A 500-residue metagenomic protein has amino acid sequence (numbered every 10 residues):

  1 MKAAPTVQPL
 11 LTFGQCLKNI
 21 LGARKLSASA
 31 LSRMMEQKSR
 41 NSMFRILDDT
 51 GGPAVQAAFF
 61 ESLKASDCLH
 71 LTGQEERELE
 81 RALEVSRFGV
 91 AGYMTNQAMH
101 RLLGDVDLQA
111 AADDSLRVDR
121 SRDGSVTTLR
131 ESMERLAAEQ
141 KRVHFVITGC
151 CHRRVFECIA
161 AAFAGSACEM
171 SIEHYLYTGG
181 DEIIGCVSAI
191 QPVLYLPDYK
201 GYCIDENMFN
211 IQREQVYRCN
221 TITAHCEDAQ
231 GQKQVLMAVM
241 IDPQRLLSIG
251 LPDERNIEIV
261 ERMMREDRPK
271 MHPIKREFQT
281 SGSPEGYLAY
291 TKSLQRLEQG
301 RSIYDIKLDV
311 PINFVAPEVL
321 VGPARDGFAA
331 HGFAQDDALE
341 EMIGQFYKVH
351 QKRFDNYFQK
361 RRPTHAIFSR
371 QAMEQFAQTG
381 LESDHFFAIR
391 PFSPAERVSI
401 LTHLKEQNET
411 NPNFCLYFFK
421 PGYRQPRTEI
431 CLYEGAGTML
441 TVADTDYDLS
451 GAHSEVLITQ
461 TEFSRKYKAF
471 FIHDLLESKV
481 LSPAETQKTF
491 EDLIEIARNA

Functional and structural regions predicted by a protein language model:
M1-L10, V55-L116: Short amphipathic recognition helices of helix-turn-helix/homeodomain-type DNA-binding modules
M1-M34: A short, Lys/Arg-rich alpha-helix, primarily the initiator
V7, K38, M43, A111 (+1 more regions): Extended non-catalytic scaffold regions that mediate assembly and binding in large macromolecular machines
A30-E36, L63-C68: DNA-recognition alpha helix
E36-V55, E80-E84: Recognition helix of helix-turn-helix/homeodomain-like DNA-binding domains that insert into the DNA major groove
N41-I46, A54-A65, E214-N220: Elongated alpha-helical scaffolds
R117-L481, A497: Hydrophobic protein-protein interaction segments
P483-A500: Long, C-terminal catalytic modules of enzymes
